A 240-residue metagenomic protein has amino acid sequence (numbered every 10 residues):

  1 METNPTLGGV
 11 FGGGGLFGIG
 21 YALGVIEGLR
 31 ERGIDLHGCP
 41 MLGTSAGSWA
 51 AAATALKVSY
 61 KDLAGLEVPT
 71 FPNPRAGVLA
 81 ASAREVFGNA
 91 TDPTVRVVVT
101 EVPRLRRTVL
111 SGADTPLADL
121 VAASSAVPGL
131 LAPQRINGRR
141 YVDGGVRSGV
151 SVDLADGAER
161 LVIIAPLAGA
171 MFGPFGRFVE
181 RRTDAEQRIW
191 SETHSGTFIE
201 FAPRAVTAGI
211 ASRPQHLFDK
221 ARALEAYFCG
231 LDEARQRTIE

Functional and structural regions predicted by a protein language model:
M1-T44, A52-E240: Patatin-like phospholipase
